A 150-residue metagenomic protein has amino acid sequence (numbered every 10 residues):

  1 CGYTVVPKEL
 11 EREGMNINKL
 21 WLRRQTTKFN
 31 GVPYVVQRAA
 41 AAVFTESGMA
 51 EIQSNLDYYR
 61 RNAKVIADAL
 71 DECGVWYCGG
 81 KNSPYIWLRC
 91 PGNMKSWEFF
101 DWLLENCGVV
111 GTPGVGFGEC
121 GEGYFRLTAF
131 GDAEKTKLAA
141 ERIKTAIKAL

Functional and structural regions predicted by a protein language model:
C1-L150: PLP-dependent class I/II
